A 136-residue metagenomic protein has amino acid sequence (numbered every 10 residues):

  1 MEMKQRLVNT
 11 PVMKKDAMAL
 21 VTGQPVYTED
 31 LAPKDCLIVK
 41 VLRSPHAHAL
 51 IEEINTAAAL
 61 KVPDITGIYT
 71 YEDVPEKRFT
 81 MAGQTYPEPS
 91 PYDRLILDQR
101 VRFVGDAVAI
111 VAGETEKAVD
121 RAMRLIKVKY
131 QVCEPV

Functional and structural regions predicted by a protein language model:
M1-V136: Flexible, low-hydrophobicity surface segments
